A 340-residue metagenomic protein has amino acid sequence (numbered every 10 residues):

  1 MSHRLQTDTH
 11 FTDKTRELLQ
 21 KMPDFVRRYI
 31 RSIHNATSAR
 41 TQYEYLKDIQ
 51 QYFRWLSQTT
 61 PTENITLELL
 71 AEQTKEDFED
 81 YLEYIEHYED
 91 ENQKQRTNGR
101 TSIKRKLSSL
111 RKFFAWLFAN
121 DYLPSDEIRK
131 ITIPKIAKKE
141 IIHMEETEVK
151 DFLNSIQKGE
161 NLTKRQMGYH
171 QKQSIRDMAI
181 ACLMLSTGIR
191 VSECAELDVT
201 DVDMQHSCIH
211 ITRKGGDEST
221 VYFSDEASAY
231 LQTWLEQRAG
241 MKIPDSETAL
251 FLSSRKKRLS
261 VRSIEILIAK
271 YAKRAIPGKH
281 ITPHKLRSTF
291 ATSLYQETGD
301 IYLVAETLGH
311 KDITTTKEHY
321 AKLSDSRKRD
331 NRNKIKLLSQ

Functional and structural regions predicted by a protein language model:
M1-Q340: Conserved catalytic core of the tyrosine transesterase superfamily
